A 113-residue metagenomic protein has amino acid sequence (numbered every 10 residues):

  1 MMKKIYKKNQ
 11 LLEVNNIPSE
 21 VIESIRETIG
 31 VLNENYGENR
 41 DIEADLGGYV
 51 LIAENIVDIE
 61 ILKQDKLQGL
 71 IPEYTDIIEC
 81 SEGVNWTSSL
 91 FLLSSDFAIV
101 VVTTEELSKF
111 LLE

Functional and structural regions predicted by a protein language model:
M1-I22, T103-E106: Short, extreme N-terminal segment that most often corresponds to the first beta-strand
V21-I29: Membrane-topology and secretion signals of cell-surface/extracellular proteins
Y36-L107: Acidic, low-complexity, intrinsically disordered interaction modules
L111-E113: Short acidic DE-rich linear segments
